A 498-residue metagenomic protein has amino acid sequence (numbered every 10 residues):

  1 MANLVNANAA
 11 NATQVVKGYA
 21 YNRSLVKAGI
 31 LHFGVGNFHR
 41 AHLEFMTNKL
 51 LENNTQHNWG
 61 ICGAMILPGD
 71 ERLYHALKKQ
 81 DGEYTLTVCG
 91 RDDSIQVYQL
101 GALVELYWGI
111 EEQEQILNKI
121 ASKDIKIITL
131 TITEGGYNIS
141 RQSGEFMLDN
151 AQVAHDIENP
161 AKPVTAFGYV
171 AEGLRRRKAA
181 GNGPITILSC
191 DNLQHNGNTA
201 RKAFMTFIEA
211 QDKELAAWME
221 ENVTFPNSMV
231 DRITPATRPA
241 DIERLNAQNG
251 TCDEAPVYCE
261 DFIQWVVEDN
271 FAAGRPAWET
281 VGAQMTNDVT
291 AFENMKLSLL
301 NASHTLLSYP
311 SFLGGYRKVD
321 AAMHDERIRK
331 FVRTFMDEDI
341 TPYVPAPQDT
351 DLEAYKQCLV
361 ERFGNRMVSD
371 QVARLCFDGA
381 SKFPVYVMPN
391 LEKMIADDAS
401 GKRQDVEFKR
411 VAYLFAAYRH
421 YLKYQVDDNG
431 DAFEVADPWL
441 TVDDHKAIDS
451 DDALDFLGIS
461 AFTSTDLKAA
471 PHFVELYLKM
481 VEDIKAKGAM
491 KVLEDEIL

Functional and structural regions predicted by a protein language model:
M1-L498: Substrate/ligand-engaging "lid" and interaction regions
